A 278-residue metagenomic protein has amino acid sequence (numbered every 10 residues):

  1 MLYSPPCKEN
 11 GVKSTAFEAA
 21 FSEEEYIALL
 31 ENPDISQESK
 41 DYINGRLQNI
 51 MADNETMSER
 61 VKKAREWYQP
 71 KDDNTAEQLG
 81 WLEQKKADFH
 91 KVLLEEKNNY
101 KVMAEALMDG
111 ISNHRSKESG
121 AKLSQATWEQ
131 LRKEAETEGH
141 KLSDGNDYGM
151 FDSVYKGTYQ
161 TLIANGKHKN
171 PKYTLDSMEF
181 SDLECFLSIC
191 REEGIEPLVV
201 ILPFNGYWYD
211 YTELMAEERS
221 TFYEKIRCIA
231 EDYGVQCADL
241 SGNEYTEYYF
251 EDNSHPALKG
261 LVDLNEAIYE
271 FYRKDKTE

Functional and structural regions predicted by a protein language model:
L2-E9, F204-Y207, N243-Y245: Solvent-exposed loop/turn segments at secondary-structure junctions within structured extracellular/periplasmic domains
S4-P6, K13-E193: Secreted/periplasmic serine-hydrolase-like ester/acetyl group-modifying domain
K91-L94, Y207-A238: Substrate-gating cap/lid alpha-helix
T158-Y159, K167, P203-A216: Active-site His/acidic residue clusters
K169-D176, Y211-A216, F250-H255: Second-shell loop/turn segments in exported
S181-S188, E224, C228, V262 (+2 more regions): Solvent-exposed, polar/charged alpha-helical surfaces in well-ordered, non-transmembrane soluble domains, broadly
P197-V200, Y223-Y248, A267: Extracellular serine-dependent O-acyl
D252-E278: Histidine-centered active-site loop/cap adjacent to the catalytic His in serine esterases/O-acetyl transfer systems
